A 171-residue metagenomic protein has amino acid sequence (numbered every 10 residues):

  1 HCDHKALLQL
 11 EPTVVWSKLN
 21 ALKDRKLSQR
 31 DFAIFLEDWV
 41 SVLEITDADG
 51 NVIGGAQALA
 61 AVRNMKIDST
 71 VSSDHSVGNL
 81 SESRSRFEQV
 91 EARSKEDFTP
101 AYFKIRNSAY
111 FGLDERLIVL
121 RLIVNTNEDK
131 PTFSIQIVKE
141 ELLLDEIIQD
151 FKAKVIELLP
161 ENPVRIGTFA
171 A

Functional and structural regions predicted by a protein language model:
C2-F35, S69-A171: C-terminal assembly and membrane-engagement modules of membrane-active proteins
L22, K26, I45-V52, A56: Short, charged/polar micro-motifs that form catalytic or ligand-binding hotspots
W39-V52, S69-S73: Membrane-aqueous junction of the first/signal-anchor transmembrane helix in small integral membrane proteins
G54-S69: Membrane-active amphipathic alpha-helices enriched in small hydrophobic residues
